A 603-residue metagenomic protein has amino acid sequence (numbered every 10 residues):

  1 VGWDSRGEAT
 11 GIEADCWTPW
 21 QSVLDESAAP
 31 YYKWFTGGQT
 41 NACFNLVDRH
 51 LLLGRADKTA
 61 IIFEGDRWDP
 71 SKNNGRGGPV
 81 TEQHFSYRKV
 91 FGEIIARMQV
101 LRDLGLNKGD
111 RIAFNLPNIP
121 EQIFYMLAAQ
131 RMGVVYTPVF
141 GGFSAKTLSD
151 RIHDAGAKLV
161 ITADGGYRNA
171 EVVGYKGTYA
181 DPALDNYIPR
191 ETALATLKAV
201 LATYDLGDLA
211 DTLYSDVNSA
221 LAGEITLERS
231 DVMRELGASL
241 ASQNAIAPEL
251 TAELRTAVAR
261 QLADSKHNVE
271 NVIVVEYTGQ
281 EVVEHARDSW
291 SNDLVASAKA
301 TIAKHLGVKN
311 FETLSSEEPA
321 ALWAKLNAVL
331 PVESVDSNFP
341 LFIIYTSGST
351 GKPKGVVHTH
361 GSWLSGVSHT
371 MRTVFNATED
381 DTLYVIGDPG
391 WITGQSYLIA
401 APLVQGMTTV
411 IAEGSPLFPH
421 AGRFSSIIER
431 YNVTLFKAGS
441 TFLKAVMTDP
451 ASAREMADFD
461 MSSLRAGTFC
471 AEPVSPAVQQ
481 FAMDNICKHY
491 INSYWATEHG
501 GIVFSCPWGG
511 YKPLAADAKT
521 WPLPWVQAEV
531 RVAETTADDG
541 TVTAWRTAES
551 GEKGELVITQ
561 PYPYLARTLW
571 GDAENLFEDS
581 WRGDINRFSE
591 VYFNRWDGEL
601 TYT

Functional and structural regions predicted by a protein language model:
C43, D57, I61-L127, S144-S149 (+1 more regions): Conserved AMP-binding/adenylate-forming core of the ANL superfamily
T59, K266-Q280, E284-Y345, K352 (+3 more regions): Conserved pre-ATP/AMP-binding loop-to-beta segment of ANL
G78-P79, I343-G355, M371: Conserved adenylation A10 loop of the ANL superfamily
R131-E318, G439-S440: Structural core segment of the AMP-binding/adenylate-forming
D293-L294, A298, V404-M407, T434-A438 (+4 more regions): Gly/Ser/Thr-rich phosphate-binding loop
T359, L364-T382, I386-T434, T448-R454: Conserved AMP-binding/adenylation subdomain of ANL enzymes
E529-Q560, L565-G571: Conserved beta-loop-beta connector loops within the AMP-binding
V557-T603: Conserved ATP-binding/catalytic segment of the ANL
